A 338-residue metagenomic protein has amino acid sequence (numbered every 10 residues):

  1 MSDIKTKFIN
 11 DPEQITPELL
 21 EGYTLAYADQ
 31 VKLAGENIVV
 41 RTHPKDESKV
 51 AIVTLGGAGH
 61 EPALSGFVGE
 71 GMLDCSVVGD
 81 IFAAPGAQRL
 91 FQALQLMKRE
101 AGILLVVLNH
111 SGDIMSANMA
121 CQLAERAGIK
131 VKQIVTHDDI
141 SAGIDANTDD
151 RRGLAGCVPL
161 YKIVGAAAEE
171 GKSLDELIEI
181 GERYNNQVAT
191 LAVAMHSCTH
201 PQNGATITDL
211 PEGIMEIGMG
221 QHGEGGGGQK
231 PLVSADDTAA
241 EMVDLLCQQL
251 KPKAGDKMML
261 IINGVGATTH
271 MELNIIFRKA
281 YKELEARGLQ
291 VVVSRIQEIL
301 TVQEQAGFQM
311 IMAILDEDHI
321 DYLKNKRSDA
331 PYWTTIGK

Functional and structural regions predicted by a protein language model:
M1-I52, E317-H319, L323-K338: N-terminal amphipathic/basic leader segments beginning at the initiator methionine
T6, V50-G57, L73-S76, G102-S111 (+4 more regions): Short glycine-rich or small-residue beta-strand-to-loop segments that form or flank ligand, phosphate, metal/Fe-S
H60, L64-E100, C247: Glycine-rich oxoanion-binding loops at beta->alpha junctions
S76-I81, E125-D150, R287-V291: Short, acidic/small-residue loops that bind anionic groups at enzyme active sites
I114-G128, N147, E272-R278: Short Gly/Thr/Asp-enriched flexible loops that form oxyanion-binding sites at enzyme active sites
V135-E176, I180-Q187: Short alpha-helices
E170-I275: Mixed-charge interfacial surface used for oligomerization/domain docking and macromolecular partner engagement
L245, L250-K338: C-terminal non-catalytic interaction/assembly regions of soluble proteins
